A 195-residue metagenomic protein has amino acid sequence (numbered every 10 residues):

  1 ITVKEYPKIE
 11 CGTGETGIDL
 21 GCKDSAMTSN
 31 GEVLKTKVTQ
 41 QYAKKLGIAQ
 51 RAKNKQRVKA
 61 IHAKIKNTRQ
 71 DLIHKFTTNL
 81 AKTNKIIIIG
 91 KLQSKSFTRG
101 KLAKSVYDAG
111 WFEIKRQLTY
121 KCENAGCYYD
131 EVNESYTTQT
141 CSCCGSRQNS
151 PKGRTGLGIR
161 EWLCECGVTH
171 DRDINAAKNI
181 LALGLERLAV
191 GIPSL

Functional and structural regions predicted by a protein language model:
I1-L195: Positively charged, helix-rich recognition surfaces that bind polyanionic ligands
